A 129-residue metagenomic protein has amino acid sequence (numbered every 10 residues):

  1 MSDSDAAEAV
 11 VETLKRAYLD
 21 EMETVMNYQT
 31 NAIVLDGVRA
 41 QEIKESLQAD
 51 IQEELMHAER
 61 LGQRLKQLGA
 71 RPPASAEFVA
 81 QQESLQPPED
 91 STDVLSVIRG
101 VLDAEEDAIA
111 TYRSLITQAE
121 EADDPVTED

Functional and structural regions predicted by a protein language model:
M1-L14: Extreme N-terminal tail/first-helix region
M1-S4, T30-D36, M56, E83-E89: Short hydrophobic/aromatic-rich motifs at helix boundaries and adjacent loops
S4, E42, S46-A49, P72-E89 (+1 more regions): Charge-rich, acidic-biased intrinsically disordered regions
T13-D20, T24-N31, Q63-R64, A80-D129: Acidic/histidine-rich alpha-helical segments that form the ligand environment of transition-metal centers
Q29-F78: Conserved alpha-helical segments that form or flank metal/cofactor-binding pockets of metalloenzymes
